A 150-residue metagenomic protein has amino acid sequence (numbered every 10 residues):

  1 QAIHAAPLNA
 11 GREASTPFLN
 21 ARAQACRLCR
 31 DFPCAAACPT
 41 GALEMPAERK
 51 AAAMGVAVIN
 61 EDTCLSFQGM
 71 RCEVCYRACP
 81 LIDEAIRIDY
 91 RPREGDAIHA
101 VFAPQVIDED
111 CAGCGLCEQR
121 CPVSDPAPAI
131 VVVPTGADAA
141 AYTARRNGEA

Functional and structural regions predicted by a protein language model:
Q1-G11, R30-K50, E73-R93, L116-T135: Iron-sulfur cluster-binding cysteine motifs and their immediate structural context in ferredoxin-like electron-transfer
N9-S15, N20, E48-M54, E61 (+3 more regions): Ferredoxin-type iron-sulfur electron-transfer modules in oxidoreductases and energy-metabolism complexes
T16, A37, G55-V56, A112: Generic detector of bulky aromatic hydrophobic side chains
R22-A36, E61-Y76, A100-V123, A144-A150: Short Fe-S-cluster ligation motifs
